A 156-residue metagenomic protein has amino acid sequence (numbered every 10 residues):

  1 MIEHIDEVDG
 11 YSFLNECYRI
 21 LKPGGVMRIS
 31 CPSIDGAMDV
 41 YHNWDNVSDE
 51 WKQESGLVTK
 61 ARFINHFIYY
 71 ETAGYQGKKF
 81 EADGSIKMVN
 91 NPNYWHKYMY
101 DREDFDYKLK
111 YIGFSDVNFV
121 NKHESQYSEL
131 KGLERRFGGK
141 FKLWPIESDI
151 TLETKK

Functional and structural regions predicted by a protein language model:
E3-I5: A short His-aromatic
E7-K22, V26-E153: S-adenosyl-L-methionine-dependent methyltransferase catalytic module, highlighting the catalytic core
